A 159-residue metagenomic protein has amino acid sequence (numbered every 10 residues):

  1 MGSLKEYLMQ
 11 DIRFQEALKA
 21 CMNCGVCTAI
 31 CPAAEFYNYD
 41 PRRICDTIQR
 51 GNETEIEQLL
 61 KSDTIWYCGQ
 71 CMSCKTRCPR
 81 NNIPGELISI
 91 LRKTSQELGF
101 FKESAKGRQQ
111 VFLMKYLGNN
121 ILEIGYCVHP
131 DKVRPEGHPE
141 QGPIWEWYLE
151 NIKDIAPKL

Functional and structural regions predicted by a protein language model:
M1-R13, F36-I65, N81-N119: Ferredoxin-type iron-sulfur electron-transfer modules in oxidoreductases and energy-metabolism complexes
A17-A34, S62-N82: Cysteine-centered iron-sulfur cluster-binding motifs in ferredoxin-type domains/subunits of redox enzymes
M22, R43, N52, D63-W66 (+3 more regions): Aromatic-residue detector
C31-E35, I44, L159: Well-ordered, non-transmembrane segments within structured domains
S73-I88, R92, V111-K158: Short flanking/linker segments adjacent to small metal-binding domains or redox-active Cys/His motifs
